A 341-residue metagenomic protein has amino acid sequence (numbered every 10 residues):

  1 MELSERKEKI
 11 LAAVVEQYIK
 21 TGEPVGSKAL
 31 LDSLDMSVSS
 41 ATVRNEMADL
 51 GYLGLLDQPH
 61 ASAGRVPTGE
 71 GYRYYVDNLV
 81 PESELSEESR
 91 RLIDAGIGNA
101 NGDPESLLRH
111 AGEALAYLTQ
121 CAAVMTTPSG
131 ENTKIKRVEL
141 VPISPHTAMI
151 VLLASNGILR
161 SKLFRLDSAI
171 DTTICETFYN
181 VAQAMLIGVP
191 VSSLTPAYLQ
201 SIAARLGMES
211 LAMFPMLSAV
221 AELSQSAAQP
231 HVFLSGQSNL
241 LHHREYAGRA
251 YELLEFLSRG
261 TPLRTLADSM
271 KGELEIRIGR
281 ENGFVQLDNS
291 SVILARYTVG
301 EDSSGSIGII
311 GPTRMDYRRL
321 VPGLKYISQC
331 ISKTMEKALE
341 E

Functional and structural regions predicted by a protein language model:
M1-A12: Short alpha-helical segments that sit at the start of domains
E2-L3, V38, P67, L85: Alpha-helical hairpin
L3, E23, H242: Residue-level marker of regulatory loop/turn positions in helix-turn-helix DNA-binding domains and in histidine
I10-T21: Short amphipathic alpha-helical interface segments
K20, P24-L79: N-terminal helix-turn-helix
R73, D77-V80, E84-E341: Intrinsically disordered, acidic Ser/Thr/Pro-rich low-complexity regulatory segments
